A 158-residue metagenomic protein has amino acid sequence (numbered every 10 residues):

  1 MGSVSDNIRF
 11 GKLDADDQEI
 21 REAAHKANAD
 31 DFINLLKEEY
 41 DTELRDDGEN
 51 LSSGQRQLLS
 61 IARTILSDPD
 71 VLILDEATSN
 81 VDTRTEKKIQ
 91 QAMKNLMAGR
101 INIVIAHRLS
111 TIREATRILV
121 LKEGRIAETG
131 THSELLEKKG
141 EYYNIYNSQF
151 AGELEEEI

Functional and structural regions predicted by a protein language model:
S5-D46, Q90, G99: ABC ATPase nucleotide-binding domain helical subdomain, centered on the C-loop/LSGGQ "ABC signature"
R9, D75, D82: ABC-family nucleotide-binding domains
K26, I33-E39, Q91, R113-I158: C-terminal portion of ABC ATPase nucleotide-binding domains
D30-L59, L74, R84, G152-I158: ABC-fold ATPase nucleotide-binding domain signature/coupling loops
S52-S53, L59-T64, K88, V104: ABC ATPase nucleotide-binding domain "signature" region
L66-D70, G99: A short, proline-enriched helix->beta-strand linker immediately N-terminal to the Walker B motif in ABC-type P-loop
S79-A92: Conserved D-loop/post-Walker B switch-helix segment of ABC ATPase nucleotide-binding domains
N95-V104, I112: Conserved catalytic loops of ABC-family nucleotide-binding domains
